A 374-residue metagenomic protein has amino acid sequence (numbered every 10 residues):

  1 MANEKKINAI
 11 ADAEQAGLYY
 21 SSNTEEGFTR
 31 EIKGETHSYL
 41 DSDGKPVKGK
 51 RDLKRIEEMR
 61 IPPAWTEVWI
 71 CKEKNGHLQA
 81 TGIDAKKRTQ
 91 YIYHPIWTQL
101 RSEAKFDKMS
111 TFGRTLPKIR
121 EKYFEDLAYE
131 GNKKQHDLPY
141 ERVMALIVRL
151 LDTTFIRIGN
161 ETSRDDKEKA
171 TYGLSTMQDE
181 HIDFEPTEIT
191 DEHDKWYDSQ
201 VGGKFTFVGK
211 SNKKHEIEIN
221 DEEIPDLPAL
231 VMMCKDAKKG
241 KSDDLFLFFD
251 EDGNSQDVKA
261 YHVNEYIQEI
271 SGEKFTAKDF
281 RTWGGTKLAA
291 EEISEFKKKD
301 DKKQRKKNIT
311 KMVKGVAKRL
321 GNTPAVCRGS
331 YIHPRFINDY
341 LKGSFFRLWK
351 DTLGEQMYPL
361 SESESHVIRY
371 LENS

Functional and structural regions predicted by a protein language model:
A2-D198, G203-F207, E216-E218, E223 (+2 more regions): Surface-facing alpha-helical segments and adjacent helix-coil boundary elements at the starts of domains
K122-I156, N160-S374: Extended accessory and catalytic-adjacent subdomains in large enzymes
